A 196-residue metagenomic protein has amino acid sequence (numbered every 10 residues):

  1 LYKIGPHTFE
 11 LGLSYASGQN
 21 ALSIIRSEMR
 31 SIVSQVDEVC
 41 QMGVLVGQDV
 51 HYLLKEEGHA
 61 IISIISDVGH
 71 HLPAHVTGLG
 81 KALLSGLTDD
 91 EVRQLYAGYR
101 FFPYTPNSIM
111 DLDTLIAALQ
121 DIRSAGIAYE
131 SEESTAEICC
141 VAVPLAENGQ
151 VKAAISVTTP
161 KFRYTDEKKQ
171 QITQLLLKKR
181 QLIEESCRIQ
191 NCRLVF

Functional and structural regions predicted by a protein language model:
K3-G98: Amphipathic alpha-helical effector-binding/dimerization core of metabolite-sensing transcriptional regulators
G12-A16, P103, T159, R163 (+1 more regions): Short amphipathic alpha-helical interaction patches enriched in hydrophobic/aromatic residues with interspersed Lys/Arg
S14, Q35, E167, L182 (+1 more regions): Amphipathic, soluble alpha-helical interaction motifs
R30, R93, Q120, Q181-E184: Solvent-exposed, non-membrane alpha-helical residues enriched in polar/charged side chains
D37, V92, F101, S124-A128 (+2 more regions): Generic structural signal for secondary-structure transition and capping sites
G80, L84, T88, L177-E184 (+1 more regions): Short amphipathic alpha-helical signal-transduction/dimerization elements
N107-L182: Extended hydrophobic
I189-F196: Short, highly charged C-terminal tails/helix-capping segments
